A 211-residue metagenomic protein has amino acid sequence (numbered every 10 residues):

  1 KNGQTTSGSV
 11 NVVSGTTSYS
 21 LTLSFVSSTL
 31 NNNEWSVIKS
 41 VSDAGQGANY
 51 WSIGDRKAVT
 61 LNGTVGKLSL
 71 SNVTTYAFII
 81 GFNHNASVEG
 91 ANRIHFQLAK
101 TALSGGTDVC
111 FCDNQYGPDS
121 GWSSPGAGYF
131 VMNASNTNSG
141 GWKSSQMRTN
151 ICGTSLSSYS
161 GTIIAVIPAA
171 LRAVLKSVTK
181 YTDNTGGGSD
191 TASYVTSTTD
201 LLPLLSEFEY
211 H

Functional and structural regions predicted by a protein language model:
K1-N2, S14, L61, L70: Structural motif
N2-S24: Structured interaction patches on ligand/partner-binding surfaces of diverse proteins
V26-H211: Collagenous Gly-X-Y triple-helix signature in extracellular proteins
